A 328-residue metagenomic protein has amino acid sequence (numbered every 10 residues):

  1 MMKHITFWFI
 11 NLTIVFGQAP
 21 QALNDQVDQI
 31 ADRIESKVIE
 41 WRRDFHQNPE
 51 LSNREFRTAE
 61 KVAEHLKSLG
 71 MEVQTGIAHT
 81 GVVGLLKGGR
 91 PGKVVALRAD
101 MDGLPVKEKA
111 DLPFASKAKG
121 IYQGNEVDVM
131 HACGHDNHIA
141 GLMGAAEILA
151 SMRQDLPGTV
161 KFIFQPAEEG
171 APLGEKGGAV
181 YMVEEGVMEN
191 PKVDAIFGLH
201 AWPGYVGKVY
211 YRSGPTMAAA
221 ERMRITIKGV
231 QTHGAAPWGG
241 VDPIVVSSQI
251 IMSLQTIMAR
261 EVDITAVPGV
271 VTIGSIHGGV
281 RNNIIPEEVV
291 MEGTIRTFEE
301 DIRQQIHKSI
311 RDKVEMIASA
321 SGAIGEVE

Functional and structural regions predicted by a protein language model:
H4-V15: Bacterial N-terminal signal peptides
P20-H131, A140-K161: Acidic/His- and Gly-rich active-site-bordering loop/insert found across diverse amide/peptide-bond hydrolases
R33-S36, R57, K61, N137-A140 (+9 more regions): Conserved active-site and cofactor/substrate-binding residues in soluble primary-metabolism enzymes
F45, M182, G293: Residue-level signal for inorganic ion chemistry
S68, V245-E328: Metal-dependent amide/peptide-bond hydrolase catalytic core, centered on the "pita-bread" metallohydrolase fold
T80, K93, E221-M223, G269 (+2 more regions): Envelope-exposed proteins and targeting segments
A118-M130, D136-N137, I148-L149, Q154-S275 (+1 more regions): Histidine/acidic-residue-rich, glycine-tolerant segments that coordinate divalent metal ions
